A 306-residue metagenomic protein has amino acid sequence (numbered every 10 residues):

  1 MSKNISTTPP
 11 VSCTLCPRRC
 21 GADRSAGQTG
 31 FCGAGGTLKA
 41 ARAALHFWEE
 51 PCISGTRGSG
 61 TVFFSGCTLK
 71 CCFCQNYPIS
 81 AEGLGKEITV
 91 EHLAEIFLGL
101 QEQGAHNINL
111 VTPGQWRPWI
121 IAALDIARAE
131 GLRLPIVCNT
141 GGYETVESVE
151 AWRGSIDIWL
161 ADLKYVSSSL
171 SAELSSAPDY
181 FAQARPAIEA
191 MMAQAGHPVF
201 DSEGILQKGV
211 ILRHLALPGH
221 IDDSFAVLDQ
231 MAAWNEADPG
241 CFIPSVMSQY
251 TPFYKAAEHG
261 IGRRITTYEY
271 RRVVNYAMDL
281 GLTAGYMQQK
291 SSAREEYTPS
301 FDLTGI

Functional and structural regions predicted by a protein language model:
M1-T29, H197-I306: Auxiliary Fe-S-binding modules of radical SAM enzymes
M1-T68, C72, N76-A81, F301-L303: N-terminal [4Fe-4S]-dependent radical SAM core
A40-T61, E95-P113, G285-M287: Short Fe-S-cluster ligation motifs
C72-N76, E82-E87, I120-A123, S148-V149: Short, conserved acidic/polar surface loops in the N-terminal third of protein domains
P78-N107, Y276: Conserved alpha-helical substructure of the radical SAM core
K86-V90, A177, F181, R263-T267: Flexible, glycine- and charge-enriched loops at secondary-structure boundaries
T89, Q115-W116, S292-A293: Positions that flank functional sites
E95-H259: Conserved AdoMet/S-adenosylmethionine-binding subsite of the radical SAM
